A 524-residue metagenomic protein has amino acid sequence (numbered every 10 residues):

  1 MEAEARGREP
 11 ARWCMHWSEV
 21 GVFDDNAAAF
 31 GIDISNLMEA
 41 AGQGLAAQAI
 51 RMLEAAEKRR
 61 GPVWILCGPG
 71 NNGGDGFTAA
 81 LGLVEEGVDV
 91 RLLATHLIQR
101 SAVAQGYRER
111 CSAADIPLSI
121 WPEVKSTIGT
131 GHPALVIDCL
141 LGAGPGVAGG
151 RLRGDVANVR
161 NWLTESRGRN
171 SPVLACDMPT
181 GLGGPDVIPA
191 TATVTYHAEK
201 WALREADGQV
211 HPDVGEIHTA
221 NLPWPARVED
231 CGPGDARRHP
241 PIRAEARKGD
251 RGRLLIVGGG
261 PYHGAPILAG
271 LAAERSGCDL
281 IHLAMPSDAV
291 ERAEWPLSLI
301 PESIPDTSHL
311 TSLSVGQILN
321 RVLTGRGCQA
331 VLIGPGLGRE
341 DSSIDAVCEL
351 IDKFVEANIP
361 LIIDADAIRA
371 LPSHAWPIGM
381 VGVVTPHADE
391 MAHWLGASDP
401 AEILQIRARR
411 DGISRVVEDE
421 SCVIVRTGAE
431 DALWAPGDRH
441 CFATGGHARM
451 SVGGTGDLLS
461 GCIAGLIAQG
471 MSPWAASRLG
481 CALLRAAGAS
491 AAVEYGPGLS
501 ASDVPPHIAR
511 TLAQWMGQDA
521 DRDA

Functional and structural regions predicted by a protein language model:
M1-R100, A192, K200-A365, R369-V383 (+2 more regions): Small-residue (G/A/S/T)-rich helix-start motifs and N-terminal tracts that mark the onset
V20, C111, L163-S166, A443: A generic structural signal for nonpolar/aromatic side chains embedded in well-ordered alpha-helices
T78-A134, R151-G154: Gly/Ser-rich phosphate-binding catalytic loop and adjacent alpha/beta segment that cradle a phosphoryl group at enzyme
Y107-W121, V156-W162, L222-R237: Short coil-to-helix leader/linker segments, especially the first N-terminal amphipathic alpha-helix with its helix
R108, A134-L140, R326-G336: Small/polar-residue-rich loop-to-helix segments that shape phosphate-bearing ligand pockets
I116-E123, C176-G181, D235-P240, A365-A370: Short gly/ser/thr-rich secondary-structure transition/capping motifs
G129-A134, V187, G325-R326, P377-I378: A short, aliphatic-rich alpha-helical micro-motif
P133-L135, C139-D230: Internal gly/pro-rich beta-alpha loop/helix module that stabilizes soluble enzyme cofactors or their anionic handles
